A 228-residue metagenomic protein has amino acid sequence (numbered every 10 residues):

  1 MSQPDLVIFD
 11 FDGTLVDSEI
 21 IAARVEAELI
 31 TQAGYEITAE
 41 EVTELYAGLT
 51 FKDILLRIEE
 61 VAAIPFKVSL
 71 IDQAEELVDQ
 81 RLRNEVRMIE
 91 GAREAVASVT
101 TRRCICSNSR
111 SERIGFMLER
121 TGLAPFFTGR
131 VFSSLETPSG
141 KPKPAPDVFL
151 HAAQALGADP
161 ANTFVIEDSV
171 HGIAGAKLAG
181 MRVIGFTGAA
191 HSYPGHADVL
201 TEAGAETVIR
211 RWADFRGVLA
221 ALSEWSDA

Functional and structural regions predicted by a protein language model:
M1-P4, A97, T101, R110-S111 (+1 more regions): Asp-based, Mg2+/Mn2+-dependent phosphohydrolase catalytic module
M1-T43, V61: Active-site neighborhood of HAD-like aspartate-dependent phosphohydrolases
T14, S107-S109: Conserved phosphate-coupling serine/threonine residues in phosphotransfer and NTP-handling enzymes
A22-A23, F51-L55, I71, P146-F149 (+1 more regions): A general structural signal for well-ordered alpha-helical segments in protein cores
A27-I30, T50-P65, M117, A152-A153 (+1 more regions): Helix-loop "lid/cap" segments that line or gate small-molecule binding pockets
Y35-I37, I64, L123, A158: Helix N-cap/coil-helix junction residues
E36, L56-E94: Metal-dependent phosphoesterase signature
